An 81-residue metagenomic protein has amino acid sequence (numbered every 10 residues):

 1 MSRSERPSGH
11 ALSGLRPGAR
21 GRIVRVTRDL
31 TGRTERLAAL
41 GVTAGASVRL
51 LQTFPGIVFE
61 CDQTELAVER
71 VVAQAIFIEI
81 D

Functional and structural regions predicted by a protein language model:
M1-D81: Compact, glycine-rich, soluble single-domain proteins
